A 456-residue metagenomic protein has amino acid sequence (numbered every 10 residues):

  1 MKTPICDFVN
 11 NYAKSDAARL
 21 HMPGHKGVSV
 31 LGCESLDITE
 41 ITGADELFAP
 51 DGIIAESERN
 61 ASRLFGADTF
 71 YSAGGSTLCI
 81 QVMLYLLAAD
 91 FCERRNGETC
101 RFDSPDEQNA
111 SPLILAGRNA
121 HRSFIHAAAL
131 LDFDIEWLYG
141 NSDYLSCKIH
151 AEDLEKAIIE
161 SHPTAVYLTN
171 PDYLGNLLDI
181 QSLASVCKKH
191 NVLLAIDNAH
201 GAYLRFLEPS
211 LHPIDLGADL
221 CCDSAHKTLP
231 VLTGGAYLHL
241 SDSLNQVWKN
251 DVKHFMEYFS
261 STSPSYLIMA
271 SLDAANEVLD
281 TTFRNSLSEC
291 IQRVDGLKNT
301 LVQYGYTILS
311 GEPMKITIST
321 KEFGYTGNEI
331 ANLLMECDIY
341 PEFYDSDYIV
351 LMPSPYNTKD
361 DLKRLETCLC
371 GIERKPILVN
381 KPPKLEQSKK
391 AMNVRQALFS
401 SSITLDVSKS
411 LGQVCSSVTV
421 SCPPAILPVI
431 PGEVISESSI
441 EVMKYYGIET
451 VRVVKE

Functional and structural regions predicted by a protein language model:
M1-G52, V192: N-terminal "arm"/small-domain region of PLP-dependent enzymes with the aminotransferase-like
K2-N10, G74-G97, S111-T307: Conserved PLP-enzyme active-site core in the AAT-like
I38-L78, R95: Conserved N-terminal alpha-helix of the aminotransferase class I/II PLP-enzyme fold
D68-T69, S111-I114, L427-P428: Short active-site oxyanion
P105-N109: N-terminal polybasic/positive-inside topogenic patches
N299-I448: Conserved C-terminal alpha-helix-loop-beta "cap" of PLP-dependent enzymes that closes/shapes the active-site mouth
V451-E456: Charge-dense polyanion-binding interfaces
